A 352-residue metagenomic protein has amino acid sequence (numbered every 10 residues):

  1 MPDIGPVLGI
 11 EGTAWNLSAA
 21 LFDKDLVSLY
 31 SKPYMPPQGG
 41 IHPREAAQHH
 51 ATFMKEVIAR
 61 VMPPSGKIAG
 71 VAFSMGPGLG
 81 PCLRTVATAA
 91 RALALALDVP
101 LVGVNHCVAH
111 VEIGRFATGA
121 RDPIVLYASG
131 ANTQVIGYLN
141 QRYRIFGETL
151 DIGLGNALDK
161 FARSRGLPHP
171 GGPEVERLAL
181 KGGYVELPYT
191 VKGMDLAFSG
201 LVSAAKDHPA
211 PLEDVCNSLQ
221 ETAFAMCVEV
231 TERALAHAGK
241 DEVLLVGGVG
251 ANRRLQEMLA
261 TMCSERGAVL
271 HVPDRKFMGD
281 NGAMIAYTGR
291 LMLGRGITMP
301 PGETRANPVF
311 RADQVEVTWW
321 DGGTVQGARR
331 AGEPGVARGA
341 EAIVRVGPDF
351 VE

Functional and structural regions predicted by a protein language model:
M1-G5, V99, G103-I124, T288: Conserved phosphate-binding catalytic cores of ATP/NTP-utilizing and phosphoryl-transfer enzymes
P2-G5, G9-N16, F22, S28-L29 (+7 more regions): A short helix-loop
D3-P77, H106: N-terminal beta-alpha supersecondary unit
G66-M75, G239-V249, H271-P273: Short glycine-rich phosphate-binding loop at a beta-alpha junction
M75-L97: DPxDG-like acidic metal-binding loop motif
L83, K240-L259: Glycine-rich phosphate-binding loops at beta-strand->alpha-helix junctions
G103-V104, A260-I285, T298-P301: Conserved phosphate-binding/catalytic loops in two-lobed NTP-binding clefts
G193-S199, A204-L244: Adenine-nucleotide phosphate-binding core of ATP-dependent small-molecule kinases
